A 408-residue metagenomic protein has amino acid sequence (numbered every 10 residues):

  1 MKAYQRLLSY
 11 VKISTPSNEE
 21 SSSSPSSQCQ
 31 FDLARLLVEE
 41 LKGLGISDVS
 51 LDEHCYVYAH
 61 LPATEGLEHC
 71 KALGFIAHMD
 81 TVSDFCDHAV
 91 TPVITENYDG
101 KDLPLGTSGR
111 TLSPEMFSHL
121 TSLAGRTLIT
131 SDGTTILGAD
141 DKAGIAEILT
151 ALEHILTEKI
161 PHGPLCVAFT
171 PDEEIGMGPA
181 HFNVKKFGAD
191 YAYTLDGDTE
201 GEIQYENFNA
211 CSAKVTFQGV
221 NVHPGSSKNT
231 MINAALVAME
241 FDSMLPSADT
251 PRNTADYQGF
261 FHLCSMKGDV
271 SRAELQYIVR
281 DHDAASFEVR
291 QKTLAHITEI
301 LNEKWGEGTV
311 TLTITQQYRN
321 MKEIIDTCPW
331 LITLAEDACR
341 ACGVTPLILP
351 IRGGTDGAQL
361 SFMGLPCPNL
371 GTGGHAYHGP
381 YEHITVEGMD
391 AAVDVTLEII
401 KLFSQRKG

Functional and structural regions predicted by a protein language model:
K2-Q28, I129-T130, Y318, H378-G379: N-terminal capping segment at the start of a domain
S22-C70, G74-I76, D80, T91: A non-catalytic alpha/beta surface segment that caps or lines the substrate-entry region of metallo-dependent hydrolase
L67-P161, F169, A189: Active-site metal-coordination/substrate-binding segment of hydrolases, especially metallo-dependent peptidases
S108-T127, Q204-F217, D337, P368: Acidic-glycine-rich active-site phosphate/pyrophosphate-binding loop
L120-T135, Q218-V222, C342, G374-H378: Glycine/charged-rich beta-loop-alpha catalytic/anionic-binding loops adjacent to active sites
T130-A139, G176, N221-K228, G379 (+1 more regions): A short glycine/serine-rich beta->alpha loop
G144, L156-A234: Fold-level recognition of mixed alpha/beta catalytic cores in primary-metabolism enzymes, strongest
A235-G408: Metal-dependent amide/peptide-bond hydrolase catalytic core, centered on the "pita-bread" metallohydrolase fold
